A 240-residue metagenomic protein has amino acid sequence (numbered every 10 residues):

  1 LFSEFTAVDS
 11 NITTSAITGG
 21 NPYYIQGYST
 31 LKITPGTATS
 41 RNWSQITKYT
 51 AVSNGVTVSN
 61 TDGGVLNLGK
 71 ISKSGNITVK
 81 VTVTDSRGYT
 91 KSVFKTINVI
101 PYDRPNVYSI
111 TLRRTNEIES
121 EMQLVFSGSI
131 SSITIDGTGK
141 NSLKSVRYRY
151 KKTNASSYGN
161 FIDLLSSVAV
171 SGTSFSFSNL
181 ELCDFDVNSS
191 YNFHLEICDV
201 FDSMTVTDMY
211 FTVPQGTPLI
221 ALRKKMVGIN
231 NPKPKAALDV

Functional and structural regions predicted by a protein language model:
L1-Q26, V99-Q123: Short, compositionally biased P/S/T/A/G/V-rich stretches that sit at domain boundaries
S29-W43, V125-K140: Acidic, Ser/Thr
R41-V58, N141-T153: Change to "...patches in solvent-exposed regions of secreted, membrane-anchored, or virion-exposed structural
G55-G64, L164-F175: Short beta-strand segments within Ig-like beta-sandwich modules, predominantly Fibronectin type-III
N67-N76, S176-S190: Surface-exposed, short loops/turns at beta-strand junctions within beta-sandwich domains
V79-V81, L195: Hydrophobic/tyrosine-rich beta-strand signature of extracellular beta-sandwich/beta-rich modules, prominently
T84-Y89, C198-S203: Short, solvent-exposed loop/turn segments at the edges of extracellular beta-sandwich modules
A221-V240: Short sequence segments immediately N-terminal to proteolytic processing junctions that release a mature
